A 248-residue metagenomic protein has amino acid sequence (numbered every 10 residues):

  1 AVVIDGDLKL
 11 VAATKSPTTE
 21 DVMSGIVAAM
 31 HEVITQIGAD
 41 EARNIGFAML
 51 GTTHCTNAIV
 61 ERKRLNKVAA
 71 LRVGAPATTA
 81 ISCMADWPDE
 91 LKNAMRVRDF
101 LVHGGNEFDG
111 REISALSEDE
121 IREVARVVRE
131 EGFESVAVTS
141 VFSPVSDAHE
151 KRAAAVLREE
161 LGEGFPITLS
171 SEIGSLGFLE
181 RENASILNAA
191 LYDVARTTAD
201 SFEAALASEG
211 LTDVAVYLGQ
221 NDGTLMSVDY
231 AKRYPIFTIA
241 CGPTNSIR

Functional and structural regions predicted by a protein language model:
A1-R248: N-terminally biased helix-coil "hinge/interface" segments that flank
